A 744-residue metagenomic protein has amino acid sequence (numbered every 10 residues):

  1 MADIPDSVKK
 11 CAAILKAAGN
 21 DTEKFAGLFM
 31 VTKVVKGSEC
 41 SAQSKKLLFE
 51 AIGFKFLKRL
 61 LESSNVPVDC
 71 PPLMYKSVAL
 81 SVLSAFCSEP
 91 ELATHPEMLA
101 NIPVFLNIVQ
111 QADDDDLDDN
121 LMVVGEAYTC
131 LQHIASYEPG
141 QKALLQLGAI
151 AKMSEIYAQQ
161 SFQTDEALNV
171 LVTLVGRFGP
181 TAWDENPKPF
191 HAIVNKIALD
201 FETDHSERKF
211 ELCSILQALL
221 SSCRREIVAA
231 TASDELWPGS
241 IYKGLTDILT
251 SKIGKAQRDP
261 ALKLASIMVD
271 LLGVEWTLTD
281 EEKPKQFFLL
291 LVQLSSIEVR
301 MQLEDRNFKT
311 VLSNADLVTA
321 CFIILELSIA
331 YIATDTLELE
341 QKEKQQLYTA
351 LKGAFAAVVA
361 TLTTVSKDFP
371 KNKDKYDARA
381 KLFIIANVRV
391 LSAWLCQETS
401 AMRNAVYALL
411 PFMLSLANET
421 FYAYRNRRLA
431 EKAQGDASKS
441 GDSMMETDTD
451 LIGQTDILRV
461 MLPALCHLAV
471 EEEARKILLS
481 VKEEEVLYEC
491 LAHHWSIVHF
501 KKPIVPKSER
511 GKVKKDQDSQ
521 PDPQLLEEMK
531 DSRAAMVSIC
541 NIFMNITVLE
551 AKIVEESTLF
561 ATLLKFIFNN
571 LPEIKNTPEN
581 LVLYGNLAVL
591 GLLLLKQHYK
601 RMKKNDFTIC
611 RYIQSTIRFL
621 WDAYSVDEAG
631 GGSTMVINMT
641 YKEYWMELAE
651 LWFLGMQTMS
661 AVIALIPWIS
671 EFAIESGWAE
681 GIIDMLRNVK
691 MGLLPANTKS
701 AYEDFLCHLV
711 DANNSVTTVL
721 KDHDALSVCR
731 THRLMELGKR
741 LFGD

Functional and structural regions predicted by a protein language model:
M1-N195, F201-S214, L220-G239, G254-D259 (+20 more regions): Elongated alpha-helical scaffolds that mediate protein-protein interactions in large eukaryotic proteins, primarily
A26, V78, E126, E166 (+15 more regions): Alpha-solenoid helical repeat scaffolds
F29, S81, T129, S214 (+10 more regions): Generic structural signal for well-ordered, non-membrane alpha-helices
T250-R389: Long internal repeat-built scaffold domains in very large eukaryotic proteins
L391, S440-M445, L465: Long, compositionally biased eukaryotic signaling regions
A588-G591, W645, M656-I663, E703 (+1 more regions): Extended, charged low-complexity segments that frequently continue into or abut oligomerization scaffolds
V636-T640, S670: Acidic-aromatic/histidine active-site loop/patch
